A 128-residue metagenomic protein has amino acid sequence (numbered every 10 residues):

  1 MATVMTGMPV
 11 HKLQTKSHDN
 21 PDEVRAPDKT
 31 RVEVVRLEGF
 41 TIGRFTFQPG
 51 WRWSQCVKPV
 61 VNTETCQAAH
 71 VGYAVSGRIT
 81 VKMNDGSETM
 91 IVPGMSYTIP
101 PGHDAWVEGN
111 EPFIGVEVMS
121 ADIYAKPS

Functional and structural regions predicted by a protein language model:
M1-T46, S54: A short, N-terminal "cap"/entry segment at the start of jelly-roll beta-barrel domains of the cupin/DSBH fold
P9, D19, P49-W51, S120-S128: Glyoxalase I/VOC metalloenzyme domain signal
V34, I42-T46, V71, E88 (+2 more regions): Conserved hydrophobic/aromatic beta-strand scaffold that supports enzyme active sites
R44-T65: Conserved short histidine dyad/triad with adjacent acidic residue
R52-W53, G77-K82, A105: Short beta-strand segments in beta-sandwich/barrel cores
N62-V81: Short, conserved beta-strand element in jelly-roll/cupin
M83-H103: Short acidic-glycine-tyrosine-enriched beta hairpin
P100-A125: Ligand-binding loop in jelly-roll beta-barrel domains
